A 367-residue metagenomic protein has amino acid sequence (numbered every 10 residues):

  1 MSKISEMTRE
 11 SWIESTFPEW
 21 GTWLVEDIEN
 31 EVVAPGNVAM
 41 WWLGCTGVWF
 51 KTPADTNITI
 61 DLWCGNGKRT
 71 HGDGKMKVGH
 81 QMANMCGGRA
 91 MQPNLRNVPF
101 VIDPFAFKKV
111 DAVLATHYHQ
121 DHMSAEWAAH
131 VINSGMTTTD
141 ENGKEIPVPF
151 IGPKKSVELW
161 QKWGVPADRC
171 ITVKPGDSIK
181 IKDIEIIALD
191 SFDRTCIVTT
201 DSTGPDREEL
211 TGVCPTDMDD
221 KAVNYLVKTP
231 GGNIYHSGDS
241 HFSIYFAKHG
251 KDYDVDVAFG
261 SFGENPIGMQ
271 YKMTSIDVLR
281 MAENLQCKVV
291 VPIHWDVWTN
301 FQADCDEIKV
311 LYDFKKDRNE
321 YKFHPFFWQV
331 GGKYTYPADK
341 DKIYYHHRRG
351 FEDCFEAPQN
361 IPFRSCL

Functional and structural regions predicted by a protein language model:
K3-T46, D313: Bacterial Sec-exported substrate-binding components of ABC uptake systems
T22-V33, D55-L114, Y118, A125-H130 (+4 more regions): Pre-active-site segment of Zn-dependent metallo-hydrolases
V33-V38, T52-I58, S178-I187, K228-I234: Beta-strand-turn-beta hairpins that frame and shape the catalytic cleft of phosphate-ester-processing enzymes
N37-A39, M136, K144-P149, N233-I234: Short active-site oxyanion
T46, G65-G67, Y118-M123, V157-W160 (+6 more regions): Active-site environment of divalent metal-dependent phosphoester hydrolases
T59-W63, G88-R96, K109-H119, I151-P153 (+4 more regions): Active-site neighborhood of phospho(di)ester-bond hydrolases with catalytic His/Asp-centered motifs
E126, R207-L285: Active-site-proximal loop/helix segments of hydrolase catalytic cores
P147-P149, Q161-K180, H249, S275-L367: Binuclear metal-ion centers of metallo-dependent hydrolases, dominated by the metallo-beta-lactamase
